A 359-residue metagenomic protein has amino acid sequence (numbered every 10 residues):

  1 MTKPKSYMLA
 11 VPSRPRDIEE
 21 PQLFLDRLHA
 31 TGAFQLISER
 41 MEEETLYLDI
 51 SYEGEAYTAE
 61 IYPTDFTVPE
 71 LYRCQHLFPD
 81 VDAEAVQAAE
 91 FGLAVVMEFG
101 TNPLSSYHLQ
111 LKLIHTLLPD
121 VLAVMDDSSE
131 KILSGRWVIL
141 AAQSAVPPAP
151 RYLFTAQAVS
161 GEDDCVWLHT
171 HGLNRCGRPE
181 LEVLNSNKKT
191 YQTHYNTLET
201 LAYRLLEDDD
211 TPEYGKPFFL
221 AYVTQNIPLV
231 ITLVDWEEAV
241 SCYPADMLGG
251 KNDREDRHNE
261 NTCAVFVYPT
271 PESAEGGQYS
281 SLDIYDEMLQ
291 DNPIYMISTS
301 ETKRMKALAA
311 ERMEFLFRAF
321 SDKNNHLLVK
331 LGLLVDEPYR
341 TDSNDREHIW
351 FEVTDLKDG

Functional and structural regions predicted by a protein language model:
M1-H29, A33: Short, extreme N-terminal segment that most often corresponds to the first beta-strand
E19-E20, H29-A85: Short, intrinsically disordered low-complexity segments
T64-E180: Internal, hydrophobic cores of structured domains that mediate oligomerization or house catalytic pockets within large
I132-P271: Aromatic/basic-lined ligand-recognition segments that form π-stacking hydrophobic pockets flanked by Lys/Arg to engage
E287-N324: Mixed-charge, Lys/Arg-rich low-complexity intrinsically disordered regions
L316-S343: Short coil-to-beta transition motif at edge beta-strands of beta-rich domains
R340-E352: Short coil-to-beta-strand transition motifs
D355-G359: Short, conserved beta-turn/loop elements at beta-strand boundaries and strand-helix junctions
